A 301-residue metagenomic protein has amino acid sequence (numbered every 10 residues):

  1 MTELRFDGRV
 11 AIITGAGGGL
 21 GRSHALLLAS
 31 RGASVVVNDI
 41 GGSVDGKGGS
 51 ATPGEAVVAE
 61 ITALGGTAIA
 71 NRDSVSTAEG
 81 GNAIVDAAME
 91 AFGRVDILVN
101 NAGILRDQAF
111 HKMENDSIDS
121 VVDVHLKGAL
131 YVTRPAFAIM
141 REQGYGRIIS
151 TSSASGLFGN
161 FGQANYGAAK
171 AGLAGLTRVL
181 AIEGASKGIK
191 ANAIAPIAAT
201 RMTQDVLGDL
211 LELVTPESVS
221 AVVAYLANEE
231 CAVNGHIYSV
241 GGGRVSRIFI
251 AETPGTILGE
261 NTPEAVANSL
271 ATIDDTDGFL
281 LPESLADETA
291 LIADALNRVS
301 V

Functional and structural regions predicted by a protein language model:
E3-V37: Canonical Rossmann dinucleotide-binding motif of NAD(H)/NADP(H)-dependent dehydrogenases/reductases, specifically
G21, T133, A169: Active-site helix of classical SDR
E55, R72-A83, N115: The beta1-alpha1 cofactor-binding region of Rossmann-like NAD(H)/NADP(H)-dependent oxidoreductases
I61, A109-F110, E114-V122: Substrate-binding pocket helix/loop in short-chain dehydrogenase/reductase
T133-R134, R178: A short, exposed helix-loop element centered on a Lys and neighboring polar residues
S153: Residue(s) in the substrate-gating loop at a strand-loop-helix junction that position the organic substrate next
A193, L211-V299: C-terminal helical subdomain
